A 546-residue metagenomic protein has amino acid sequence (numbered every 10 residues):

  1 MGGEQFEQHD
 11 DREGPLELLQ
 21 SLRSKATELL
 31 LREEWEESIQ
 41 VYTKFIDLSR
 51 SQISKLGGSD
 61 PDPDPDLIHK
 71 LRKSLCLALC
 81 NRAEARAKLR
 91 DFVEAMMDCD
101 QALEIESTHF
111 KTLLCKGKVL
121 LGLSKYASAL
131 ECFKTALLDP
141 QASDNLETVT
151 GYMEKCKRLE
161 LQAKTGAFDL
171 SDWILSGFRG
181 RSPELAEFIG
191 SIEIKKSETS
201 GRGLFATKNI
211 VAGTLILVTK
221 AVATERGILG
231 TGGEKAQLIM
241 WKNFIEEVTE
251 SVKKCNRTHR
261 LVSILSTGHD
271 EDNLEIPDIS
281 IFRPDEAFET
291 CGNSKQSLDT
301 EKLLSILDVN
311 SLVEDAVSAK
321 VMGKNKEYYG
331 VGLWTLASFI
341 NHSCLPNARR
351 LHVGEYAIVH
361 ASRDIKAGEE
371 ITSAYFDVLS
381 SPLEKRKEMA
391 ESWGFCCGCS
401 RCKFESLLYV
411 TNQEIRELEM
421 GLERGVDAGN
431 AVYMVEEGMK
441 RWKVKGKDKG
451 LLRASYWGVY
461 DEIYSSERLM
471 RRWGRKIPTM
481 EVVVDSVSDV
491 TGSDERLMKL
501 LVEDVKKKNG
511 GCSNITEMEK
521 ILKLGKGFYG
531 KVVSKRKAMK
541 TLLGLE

Functional and structural regions predicted by a protein language model:
Q8-T165, V435-F528, V532-V533: Alpha-helical protein-protein interaction scaffolds
R12, D64-P65, L71, C99-D100 (+7 more regions): Eukaryotic intrinsically disordered and solvent-exposed regulatory patches
P15, S24, D144-N145, Y152 (+4 more regions): C-terminal SET catalytic tail plus cysteine-rich post-SET Zn-binding segment of SAM-dependent SET-domain
L19-L31, I39-I46, L79, A186-K208 (+4 more regions): Eukaryotic beta-rich interaction modules
L123, W173-S176, S197-S200, T207-L351 (+1 more regions): SET-domain substrate-recognition elements in eukaryotic SAM-dependent protein methyltransferases
P140-E198, A206: Ankyrin-repeat-protein effector appendages
S200-L204, T219-A223, I228, Y529-S534 (+1 more regions): A eukaryotic intrinsically disordered, low-complexity regulatory tract that is acidic and Ser/Pro-rich, enriched
